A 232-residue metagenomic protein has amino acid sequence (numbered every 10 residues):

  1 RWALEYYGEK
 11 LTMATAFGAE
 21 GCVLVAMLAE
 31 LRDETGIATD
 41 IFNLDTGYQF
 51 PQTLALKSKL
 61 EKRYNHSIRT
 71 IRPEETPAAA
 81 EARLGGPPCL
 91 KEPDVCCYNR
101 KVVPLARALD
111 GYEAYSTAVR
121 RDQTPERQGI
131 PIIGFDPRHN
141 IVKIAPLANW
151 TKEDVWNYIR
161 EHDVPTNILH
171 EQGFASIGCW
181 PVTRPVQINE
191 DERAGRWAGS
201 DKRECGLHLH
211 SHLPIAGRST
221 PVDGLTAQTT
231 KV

Functional and structural regions predicted by a protein language model:
R1-V232: Nucleotide-activated chemistry modules centered on ATP-dependent adenylation/adenylyltransferase
